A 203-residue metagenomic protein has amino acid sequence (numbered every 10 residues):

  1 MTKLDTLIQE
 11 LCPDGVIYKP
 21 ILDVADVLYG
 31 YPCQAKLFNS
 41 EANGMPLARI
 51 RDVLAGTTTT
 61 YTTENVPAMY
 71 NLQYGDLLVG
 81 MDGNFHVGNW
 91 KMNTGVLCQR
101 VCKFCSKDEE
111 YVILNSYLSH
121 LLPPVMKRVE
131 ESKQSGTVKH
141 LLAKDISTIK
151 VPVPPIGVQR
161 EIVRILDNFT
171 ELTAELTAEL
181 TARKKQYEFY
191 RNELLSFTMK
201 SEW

Functional and structural regions predicted by a protein language model:
M1-L11, E202: Accessory (non-catalytic) regions of SAM-dependent nucleic-acid methyltransferases and partner specificity/recognition
M1-T2, P13-I17, L114, S147-K184 (+1 more regions): Amphipathic alpha-helical segments
I8-Y31: Non-catalytic DNA-recognition/assembly elements of restriction-modification systems
E10, N65-V66, W90, S135: Short, solvent-exposed loop/turn positions at domain surfaces that link secondary-structure elements or cap domain
P20-L28, T94, C102-P152: Basic, amphipathic alpha-helical recognition segments used for DNA target recognition
L22-A25, Q34-T63: DNA target-recognition patches
R49, A68-P123: A short beta-sheet element
